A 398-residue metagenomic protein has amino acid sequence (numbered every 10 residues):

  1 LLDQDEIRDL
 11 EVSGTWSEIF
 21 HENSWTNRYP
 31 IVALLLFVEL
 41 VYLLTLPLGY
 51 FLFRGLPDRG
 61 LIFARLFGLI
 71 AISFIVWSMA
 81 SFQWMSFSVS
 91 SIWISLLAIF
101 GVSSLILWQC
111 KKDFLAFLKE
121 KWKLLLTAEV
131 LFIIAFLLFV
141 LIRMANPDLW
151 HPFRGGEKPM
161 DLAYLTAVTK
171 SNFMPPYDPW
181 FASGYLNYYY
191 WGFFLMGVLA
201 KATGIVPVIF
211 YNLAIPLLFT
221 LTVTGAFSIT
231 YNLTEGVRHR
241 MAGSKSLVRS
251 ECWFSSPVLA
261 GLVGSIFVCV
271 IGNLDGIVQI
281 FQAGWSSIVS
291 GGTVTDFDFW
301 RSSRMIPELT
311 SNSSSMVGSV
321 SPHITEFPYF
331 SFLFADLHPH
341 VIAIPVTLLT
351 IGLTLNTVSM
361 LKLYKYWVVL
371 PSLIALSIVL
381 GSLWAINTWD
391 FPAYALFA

Functional and structural regions predicted by a protein language model:
L1-L124, E129: Membrane-embedded, hydrophobic transmembrane alpha-helices
I19, T26-R28, V32, K123-A128 (+2 more regions): Active-site lumenal/periplasmic loops and adjacent helix-entry segments of GT-C-fold, multi-pass membrane
V32, L36, I62, L66 (+5 more regions): Hydrophobic alpha-helical transmembrane segments
L46, V223, F227, Y231 (+3 more regions): Hydrophobic transmembrane alpha-helices
L69-I75, V268-N273, L380-G381: Aromatic-anchored segments of alpha-helical transmembrane domains
K245, T350-P371: Membrane-interface transmembrane helices that cradle and orient dolichyl/undecaprenyl
S331-F332, L373-I386: Membrane-interface alpha helices of multi-pass inner-membrane proteins
V346, D390-A398: Transmembrane-embedded, aromatic-rich helix segments that form part of the hydrophobic channel/pocket engaging
